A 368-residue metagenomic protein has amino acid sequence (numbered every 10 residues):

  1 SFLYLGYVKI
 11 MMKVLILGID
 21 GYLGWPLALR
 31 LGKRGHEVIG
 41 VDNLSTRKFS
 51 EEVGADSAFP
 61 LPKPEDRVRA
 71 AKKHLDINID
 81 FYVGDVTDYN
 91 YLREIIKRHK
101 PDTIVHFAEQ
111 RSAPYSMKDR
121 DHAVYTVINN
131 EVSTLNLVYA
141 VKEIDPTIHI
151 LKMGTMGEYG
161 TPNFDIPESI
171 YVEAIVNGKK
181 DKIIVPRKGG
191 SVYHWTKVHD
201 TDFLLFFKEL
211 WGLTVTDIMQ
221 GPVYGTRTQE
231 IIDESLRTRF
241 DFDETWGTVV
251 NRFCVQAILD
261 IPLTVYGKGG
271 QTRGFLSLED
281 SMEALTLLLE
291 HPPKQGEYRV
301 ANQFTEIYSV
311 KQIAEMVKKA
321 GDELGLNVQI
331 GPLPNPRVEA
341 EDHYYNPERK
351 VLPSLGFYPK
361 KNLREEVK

Functional and structural regions predicted by a protein language model:
L3-L5: Short hydrophobic targeting helices and cationic amphipathic motifs that mediate membrane/organellar targeting
Y7-R227: N-terminal Rossmann-like NAD(P)+-binding domain of SDR-like oxidoreductases, especially those catalyzing
P26, Y91-E94, T103, N136 (+7 more regions): Alpha-helical elements of Rossmann-like donor-binding domains used by nucleotide-donor carbohydrate transfer enzymes
L61-V68, T134, K197, W246-V250 (+2 more regions): A structural signal for well-ordered alpha-helical scaffolds and beta->alpha junctions
T87, N129-V132, S191, W195 (+5 more regions): Residue-level signal for the nucleotide or nucleotide-sugar donor/cofactor binding architecture
F164-G178, V192, D202-L289, M316-A320: NAD(P)-dependent short-chain dehydrogenase/reductase
A257-K368: C-terminal substrate-binding subdomain of Rossmann-fold SDR/epimerase-dehydratase oxidoreductases
